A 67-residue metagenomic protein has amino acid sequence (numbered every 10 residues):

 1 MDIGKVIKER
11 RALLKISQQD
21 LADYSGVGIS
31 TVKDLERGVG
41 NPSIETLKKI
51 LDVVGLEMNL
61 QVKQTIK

Functional and structural regions predicted by a protein language model:
M1-I3: Absolute protein N-terminus
K5-D20: Short basic helix-loop element that most often maps to the first helix and adjoining turn of HTH DNA-binding modules
L13, Y24, V53: Residues within the alpha-helical elements of helix-turn-helix
I16-T31: Short alpha-helical DNA-recognition segment
E45-L60: DNA major-groove recognition helix of helix-turn-helix/homeodomain DNA-binding modules
T65-K67: Short acidic DE-rich linear segments
